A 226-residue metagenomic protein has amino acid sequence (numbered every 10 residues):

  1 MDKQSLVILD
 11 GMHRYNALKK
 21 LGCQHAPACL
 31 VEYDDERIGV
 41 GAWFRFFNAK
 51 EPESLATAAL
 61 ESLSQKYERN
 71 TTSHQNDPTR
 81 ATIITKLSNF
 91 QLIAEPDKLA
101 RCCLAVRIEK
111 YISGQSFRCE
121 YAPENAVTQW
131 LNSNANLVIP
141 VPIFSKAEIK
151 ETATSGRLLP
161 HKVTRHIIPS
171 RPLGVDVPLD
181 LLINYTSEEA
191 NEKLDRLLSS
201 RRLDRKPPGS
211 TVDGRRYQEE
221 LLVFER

Functional and structural regions predicted by a protein language model:
M1-V7, H13-N48, I167, F224-R226: A short, basic-hydrophobic beta/loop patch
S5-L6, T79-R80, S133-V138: Short, surface-exposed beta-edge/turn micro-motifs
M12-H13, F144: Alpha-helix/helix-capping structural signal
E32-N89, E148-H161: Amphipathic, charge-rich alpha-helical segments that serve as recognition/docking helices
Q75-Q115: Short Lys/Arg-enriched alpha/beta "domain-start" segment
L104, A126-E188: Long, compositionally biased intrinsically disordered regions
Q115-Y121, I168: A C-terminal functional module that forms or caps the active site or interfaces directly with catalytic machinery
H166, L179-R226: Charge-dense, extended regions
